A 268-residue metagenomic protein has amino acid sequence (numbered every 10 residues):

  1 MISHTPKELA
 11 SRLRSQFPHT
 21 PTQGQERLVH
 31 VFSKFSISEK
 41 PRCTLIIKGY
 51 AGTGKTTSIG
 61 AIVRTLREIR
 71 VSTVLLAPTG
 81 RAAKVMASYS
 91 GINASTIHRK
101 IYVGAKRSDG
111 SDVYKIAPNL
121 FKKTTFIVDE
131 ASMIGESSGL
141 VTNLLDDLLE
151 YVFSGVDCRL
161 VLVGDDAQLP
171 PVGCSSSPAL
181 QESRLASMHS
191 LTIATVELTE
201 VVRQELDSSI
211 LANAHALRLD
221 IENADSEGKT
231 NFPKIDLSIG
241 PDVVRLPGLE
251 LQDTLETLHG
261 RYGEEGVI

Functional and structural regions predicted by a protein language model:
H4-L9, F32, K40, F153 (+2 more regions): Conserved helicase motor core of P-loop NTPases
P18-I37: N-terminal pre-P-loop "Q-motif" helix
E39-L45: Pre-Walker A (Motif I) flank of P-loop NTPase domains
A51: The conserved Walker
K55: Conserved lysine of the Walker
S58, I62: Hydrophobic positions on the alpha1 helix immediately C-terminal to the Walker A/P-loop
V74-F126: Inter-Walker segment of RecA-like/P-loop motor cores
D129-A131: Walker B catalytic acidic pair
